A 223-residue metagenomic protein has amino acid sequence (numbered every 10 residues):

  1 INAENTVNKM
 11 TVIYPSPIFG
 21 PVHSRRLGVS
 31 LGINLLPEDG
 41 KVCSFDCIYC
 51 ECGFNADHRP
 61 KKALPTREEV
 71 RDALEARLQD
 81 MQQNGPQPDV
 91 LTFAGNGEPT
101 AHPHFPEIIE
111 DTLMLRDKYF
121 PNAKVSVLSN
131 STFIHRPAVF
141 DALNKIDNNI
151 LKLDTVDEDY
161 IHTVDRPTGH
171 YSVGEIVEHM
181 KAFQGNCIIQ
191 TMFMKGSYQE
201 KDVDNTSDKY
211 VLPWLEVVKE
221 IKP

Functional and structural regions predicted by a protein language model:
N2-R26, D72, Q79, K201-P223: Auxiliary Fe-S-binding modules of radical SAM enzymes
R26-D72: Canonical Radical SAM [4Fe-4S] cluster-binding loop centered on the CxxxCxxC motif and its immediate flanking residues
S30-G32, V90, I150, I188: Short hydrophobic-acidic sequence motifs that mark active-site Asp/Glu residues
F54-V90, H104-E107: Conserved alpha-helical substructure of the radical SAM core
L91-N96: Short glycine-rich or small-residue beta-strand-to-loop segments that form or flank ligand, phosphate, metal/Fe-S
A101-K222: Conserved AdoMet/S-adenosylmethionine-binding subsite of the radical SAM
